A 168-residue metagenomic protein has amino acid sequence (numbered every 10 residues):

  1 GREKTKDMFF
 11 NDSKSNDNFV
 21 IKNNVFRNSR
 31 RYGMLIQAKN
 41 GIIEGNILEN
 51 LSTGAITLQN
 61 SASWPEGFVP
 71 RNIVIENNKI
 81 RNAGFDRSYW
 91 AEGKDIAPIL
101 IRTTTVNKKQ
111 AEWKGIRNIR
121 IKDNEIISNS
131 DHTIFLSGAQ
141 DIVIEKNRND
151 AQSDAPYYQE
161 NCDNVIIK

Functional and structural regions predicted by a protein language model:
G1-K168: Extracellular parallel beta-helix/beta-solenoid repeat domains
